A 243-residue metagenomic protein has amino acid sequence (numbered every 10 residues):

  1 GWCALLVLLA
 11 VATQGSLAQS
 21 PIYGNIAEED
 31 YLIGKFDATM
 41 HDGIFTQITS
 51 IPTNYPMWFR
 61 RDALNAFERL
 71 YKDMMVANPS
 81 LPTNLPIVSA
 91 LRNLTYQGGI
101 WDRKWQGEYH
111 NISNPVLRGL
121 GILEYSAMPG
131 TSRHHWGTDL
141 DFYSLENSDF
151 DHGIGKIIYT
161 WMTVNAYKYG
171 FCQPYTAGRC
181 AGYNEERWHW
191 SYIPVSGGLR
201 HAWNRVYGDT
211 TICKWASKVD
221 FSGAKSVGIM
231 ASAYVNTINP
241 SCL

Functional and structural regions predicted by a protein language model:
C3-A12: Bacterial N-terminal signal peptides
G15-L243: Extracytoplasmic cell-surface/polysaccharide-interacting catalytic and binding patches
